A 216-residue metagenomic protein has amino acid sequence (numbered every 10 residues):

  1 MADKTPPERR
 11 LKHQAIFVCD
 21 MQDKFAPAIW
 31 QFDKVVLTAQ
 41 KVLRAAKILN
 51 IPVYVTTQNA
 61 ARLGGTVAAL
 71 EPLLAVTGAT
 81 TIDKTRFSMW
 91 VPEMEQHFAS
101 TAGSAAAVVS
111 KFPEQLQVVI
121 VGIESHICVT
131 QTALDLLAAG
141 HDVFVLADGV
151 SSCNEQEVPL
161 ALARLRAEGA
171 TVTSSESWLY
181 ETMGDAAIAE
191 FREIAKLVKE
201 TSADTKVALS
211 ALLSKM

Functional and structural regions predicted by a protein language model:
M1-S88, P92, G103-V108, L134 (+4 more regions): Active-site acidic carboxylates
A15, L116-V119: Structural motif
T81-K84, T171-S177: Short acidic-hydrophobic, aromatic-tinged amphipathic segments that line or gate anion-handling sites
S88-M89, I127, V150-E155, L179-E181: Short gly/pro/ser/thr-enriched loop/turn and capping motifs at secondary-structure boundaries
S100-L116: Glycine-rich phosphate-binding loop signature in dinucleotide/nucleotide-binding domains
V119-G122, G140-E155: A short glycine-rich beta-strand->turn/loop micro-motif centered on a GG-aromatic cluster
S125-T132: Short glycine/serine/threonine-rich phosphate/pyrophosphate-binding segments that cradle anionic phosphate groups
L137: Gly/Ala-rich phosphate-binding loop of Rossmann-like dinucleotide-binding domains, activating on the conserved
